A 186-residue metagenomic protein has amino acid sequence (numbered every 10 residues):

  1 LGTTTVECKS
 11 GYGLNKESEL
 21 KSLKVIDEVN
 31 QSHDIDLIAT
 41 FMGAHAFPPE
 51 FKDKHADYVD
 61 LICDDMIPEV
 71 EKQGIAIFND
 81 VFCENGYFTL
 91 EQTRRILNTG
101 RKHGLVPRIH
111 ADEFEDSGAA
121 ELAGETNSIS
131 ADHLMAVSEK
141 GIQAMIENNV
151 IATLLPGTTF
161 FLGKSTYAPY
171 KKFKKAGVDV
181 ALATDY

Functional and structural regions predicted by a protein language model:
L1-V6, N127: Short intrinsically disordered, low-complexity coil segments enriched in acidic
T4-S117: Metal-coordinating catalytic core of metallo-dependent amide/deamination hydrolases
V106, D116-Y186: Active-site-adjacent C-terminal substructures of enzyme catalytic domains
